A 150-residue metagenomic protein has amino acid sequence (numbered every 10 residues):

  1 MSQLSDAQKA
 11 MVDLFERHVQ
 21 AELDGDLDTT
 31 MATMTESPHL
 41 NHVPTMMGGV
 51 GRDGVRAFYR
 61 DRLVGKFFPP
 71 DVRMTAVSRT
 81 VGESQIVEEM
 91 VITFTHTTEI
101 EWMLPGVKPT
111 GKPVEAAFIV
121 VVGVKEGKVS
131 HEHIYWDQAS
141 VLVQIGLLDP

Functional and structural regions predicted by a protein language model:
M1-P150: C-terminal and inter-domain tail/linker signature
